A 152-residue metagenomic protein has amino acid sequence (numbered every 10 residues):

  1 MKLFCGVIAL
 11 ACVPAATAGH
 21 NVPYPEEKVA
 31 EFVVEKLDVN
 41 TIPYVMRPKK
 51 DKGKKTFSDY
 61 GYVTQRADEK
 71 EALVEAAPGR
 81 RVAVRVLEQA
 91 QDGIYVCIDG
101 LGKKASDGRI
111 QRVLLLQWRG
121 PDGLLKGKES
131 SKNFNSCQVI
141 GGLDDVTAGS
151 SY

Functional and structural regions predicted by a protein language model:
M1-A9: Sec-dependent signal peptide recognition, specifically the positively charged N-region followed immediately by
C12-A16: N-terminal signal peptide c-region/cleavage motif recognized by signal peptidases
A18-Y152: Exposed acidic/polar residues on beta-strands and adjacent loops within beta-sheet cores, strongest in beta-propeller
